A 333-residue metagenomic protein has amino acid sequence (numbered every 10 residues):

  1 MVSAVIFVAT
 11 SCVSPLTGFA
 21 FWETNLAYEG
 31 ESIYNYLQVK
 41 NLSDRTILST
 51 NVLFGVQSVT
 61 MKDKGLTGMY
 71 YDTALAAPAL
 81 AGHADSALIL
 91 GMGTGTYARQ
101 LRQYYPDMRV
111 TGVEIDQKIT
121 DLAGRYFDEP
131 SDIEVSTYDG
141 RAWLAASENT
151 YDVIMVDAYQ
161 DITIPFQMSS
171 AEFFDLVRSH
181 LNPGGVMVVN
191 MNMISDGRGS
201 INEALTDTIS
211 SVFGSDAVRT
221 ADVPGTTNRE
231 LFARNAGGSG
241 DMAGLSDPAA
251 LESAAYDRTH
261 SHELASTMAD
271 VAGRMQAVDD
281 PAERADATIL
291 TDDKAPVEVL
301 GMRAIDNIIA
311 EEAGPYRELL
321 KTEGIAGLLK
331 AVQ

Functional and structural regions predicted by a protein language model:
M1-Q57, D216-Q333: Soluble small-group transferase modules, centered on the S-adenosyl donor enzyme superfamily
F7-V13, G18-E23, V59-M61, D107-M108 (+2 more regions): N-terminal start-of-chain detector that recognizes signal peptides and the immediate post-cleavage beginning
E31, L66-M69, S169: Short secondary-structure boundary/capping elements
S43, G65-M69, Q160: Membrane-proximal, lumen/periplasm-facing interface regions of secretory-pathway glyco- and lipid-modifying enzymes
F54-V59, M187-N190: Acidic/histidine-rich, surface-exposed loop or edge segments in extracytoplasmic proteins
Q57-T73, A77: Class I SAM-dependent methyltransferase Rossmann-like catalytic core, especially the SAM/SAH-binding loop
D63-G65, G185, A204, N235: General N-terminal targeting signals
Y71-V188, N192, D196-T206, V212 (+1 more regions): The AdoMet/dcAdoMet-binding core of the Class I SAM-like
